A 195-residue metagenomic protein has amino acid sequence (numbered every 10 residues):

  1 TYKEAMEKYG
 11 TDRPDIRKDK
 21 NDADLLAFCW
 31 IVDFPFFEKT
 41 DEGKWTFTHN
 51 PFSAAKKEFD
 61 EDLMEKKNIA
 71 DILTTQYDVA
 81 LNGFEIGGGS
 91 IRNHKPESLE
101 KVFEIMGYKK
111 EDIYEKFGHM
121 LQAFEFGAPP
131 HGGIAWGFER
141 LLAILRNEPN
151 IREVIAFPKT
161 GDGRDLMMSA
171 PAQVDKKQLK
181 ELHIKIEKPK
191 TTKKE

Functional and structural regions predicted by a protein language model:
T1-E195: Structured aminoacyl-transfer and RNA-binding surfaces used for tRNA recognition/handling in the translation apparatus
